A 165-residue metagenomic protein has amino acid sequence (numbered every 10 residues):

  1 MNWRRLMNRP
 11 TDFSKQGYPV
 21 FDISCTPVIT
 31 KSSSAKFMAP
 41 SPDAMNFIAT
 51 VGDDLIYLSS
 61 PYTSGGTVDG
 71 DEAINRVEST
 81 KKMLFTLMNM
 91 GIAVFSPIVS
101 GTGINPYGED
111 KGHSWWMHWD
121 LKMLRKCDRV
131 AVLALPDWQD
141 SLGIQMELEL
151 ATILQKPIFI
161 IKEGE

Functional and structural regions predicted by a protein language model:
N2-E165: Conserved catalytic or regulatory cores that recognize and/or transform ribose-phosphate-containing ligands
